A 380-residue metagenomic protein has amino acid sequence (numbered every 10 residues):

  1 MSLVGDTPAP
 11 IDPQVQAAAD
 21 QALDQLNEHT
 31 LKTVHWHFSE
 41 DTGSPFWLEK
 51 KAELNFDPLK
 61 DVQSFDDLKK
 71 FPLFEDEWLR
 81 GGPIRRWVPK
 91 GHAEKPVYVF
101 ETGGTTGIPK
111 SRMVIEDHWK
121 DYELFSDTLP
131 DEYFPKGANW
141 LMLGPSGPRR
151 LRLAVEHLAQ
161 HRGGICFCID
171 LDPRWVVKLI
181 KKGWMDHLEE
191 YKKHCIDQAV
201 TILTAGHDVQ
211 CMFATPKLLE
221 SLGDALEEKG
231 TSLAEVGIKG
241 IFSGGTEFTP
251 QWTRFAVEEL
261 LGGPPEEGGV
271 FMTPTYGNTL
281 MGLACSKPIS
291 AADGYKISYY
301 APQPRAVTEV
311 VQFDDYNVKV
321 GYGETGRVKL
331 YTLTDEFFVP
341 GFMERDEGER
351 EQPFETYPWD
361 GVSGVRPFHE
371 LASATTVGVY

Functional and structural regions predicted by a protein language model:
M1-E101, G107-N139, G144-P148, H161 (+5 more regions): Nucleotide 5′-phosphate-binding alpha/beta core
H37, T102, M212, T308 (+1 more regions): Residue-level signal for inorganic ion chemistry
L48-K50, L151-A154, S221-E227, P250-F255 (+1 more regions): A short acidic (Asp/Glu
V99-P109, G277-M281, E344: Ser/Thr-glycine-rich phosphate-binding loops at phosphate-binding pockets of nucleotides, nucleotide cofactors
L129-P135, R149-D197: Conserved AMP-binding/adenylation subdomain of ANL enzymes
L171-D172, W184-F255, T273-T279: Adenylate-forming
E247-E355: Conserved AMP-binding/adenylate-forming
F354-Y380: Adenylate-forming
